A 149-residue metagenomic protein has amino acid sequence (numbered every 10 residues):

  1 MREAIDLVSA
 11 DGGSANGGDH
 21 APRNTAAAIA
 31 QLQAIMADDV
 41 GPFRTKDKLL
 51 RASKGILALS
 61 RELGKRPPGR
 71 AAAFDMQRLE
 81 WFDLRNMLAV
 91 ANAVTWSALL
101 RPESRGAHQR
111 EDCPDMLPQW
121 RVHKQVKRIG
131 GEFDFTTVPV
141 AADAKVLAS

Functional and structural regions predicted by a protein language model:
M1-S149: Glycine- and aromatic-enriched mobile tails/lids
